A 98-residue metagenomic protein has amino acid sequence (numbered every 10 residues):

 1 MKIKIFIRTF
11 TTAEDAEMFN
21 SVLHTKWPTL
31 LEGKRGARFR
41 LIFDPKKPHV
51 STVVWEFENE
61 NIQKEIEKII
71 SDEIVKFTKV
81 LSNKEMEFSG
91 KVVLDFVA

Functional and structural regions predicted by a protein language model:
M1-D72, K79, N83-A98: Short S/T/G/P-rich N-terminal loop/turn motif that feeds into the first structured element of a domain
